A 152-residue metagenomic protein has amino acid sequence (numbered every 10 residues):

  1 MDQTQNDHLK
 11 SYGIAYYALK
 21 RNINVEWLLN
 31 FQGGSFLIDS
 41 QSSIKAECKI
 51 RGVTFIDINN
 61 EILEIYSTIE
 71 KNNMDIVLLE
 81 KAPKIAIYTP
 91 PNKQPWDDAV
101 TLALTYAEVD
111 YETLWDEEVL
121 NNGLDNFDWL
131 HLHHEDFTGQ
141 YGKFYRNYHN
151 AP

Functional and structural regions predicted by a protein language model:
M1-G13, Y17-A18: Mature N-terminal segment immediately following signal peptide/propeptide cleavage in secreted/periplasmic
M1-N6, L37, Q41-A46, A86 (+1 more regions): Helical hinge/lid and interdomain linker segments adjacent to catalytic or ligand-binding clefts that mediate domain
I14-S43: N-terminal, post-signal-peptide region of Sec/Tat-exported proteins
L19-K20, K49, T105: Anion (oxyanion) recognition and catalysis
F31, C48, N59-T68, N126-F137: Histidine/cysteine-enriched polar flanking segments
I44-I56: Short amphipathic alpha-helices in soluble, non-transmembrane regions that often serve as interface/regulatory elements
T54-K81: Non-catalytic propeptide/linker segments at domain boundaries
